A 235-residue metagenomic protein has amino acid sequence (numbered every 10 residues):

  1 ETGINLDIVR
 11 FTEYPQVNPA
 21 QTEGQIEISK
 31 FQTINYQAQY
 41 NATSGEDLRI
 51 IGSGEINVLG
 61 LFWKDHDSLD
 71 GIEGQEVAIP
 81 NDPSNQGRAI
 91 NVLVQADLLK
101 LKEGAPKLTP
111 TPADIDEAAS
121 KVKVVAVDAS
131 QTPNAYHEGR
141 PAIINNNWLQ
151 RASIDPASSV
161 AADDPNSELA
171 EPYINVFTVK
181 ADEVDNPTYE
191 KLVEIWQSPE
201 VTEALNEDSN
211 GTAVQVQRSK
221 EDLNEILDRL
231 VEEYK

Functional and structural regions predicted by a protein language model:
E1-D7: Short, polar/charged alpha-helical segment
L6, G74-P83, T178-A181, E190-K191: Second-shell loop/turn segments in exported
I8-P19, P106-N134: Short helix-initiation/N-cap motifs at beta->coil->alpha
E13-Y14, G24-A38, D128-A129, G139 (+1 more regions): Beta->alpha turn/N-cap motifs
Q39-I51, H66, E138, I143 (+1 more regions): Ligand-binding "clamshell"
I51-K100: A conserved helix-loop-strand patch within extracytoplasmic ligand-binding domains of the periplasmic binding
V58-D70, Y173-K191: A bilobed periplasmic-binding-protein/Venus flytrap-type ligand-binding module shared by bacterial periplasmic
A135, G139, Q150, W196-K235: An extracytoplasmic/periplasmic, membrane-proximal ligand-sensing/linker region
